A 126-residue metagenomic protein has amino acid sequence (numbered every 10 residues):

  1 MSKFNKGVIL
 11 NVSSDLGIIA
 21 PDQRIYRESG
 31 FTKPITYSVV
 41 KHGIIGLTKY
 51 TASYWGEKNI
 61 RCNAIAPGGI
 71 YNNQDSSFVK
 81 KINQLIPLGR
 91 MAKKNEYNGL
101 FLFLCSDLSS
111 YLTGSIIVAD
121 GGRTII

Functional and structural regions predicted by a protein language model:
M1, Q74, L88-M91: Methionine-biased hydrophobic packing positions in alpha-helices, especially within tandem helical repeat solenoids
K6, G56, R61, L112-G114: Short, small/polar-rich loop/turn modules that mediate ligand/substrate recognition or access, typified
L10, C62-I65, G114, A119: Hydrophobic structural elements of the Rossmann-like NAD(P)H-binding subdomain that define the short-chain
L10-E57, I70: Catalytic loop of short-chain dehydrogenase/reductase
D22-R27, E57, A64-I86, E96: A glycine/serine/threonine-rich, flexible loop-to-helix segment that serves as the NAD(P) cofactor-binding "lid"
V40, T48-K49, N98-F101, C105: Short-chain dehydrogenase/reductase
I86-Y97, L108: A conserved structural motif in NAD(P)-dependent oxidoreductases
L102, T113-I126: Short C-terminal tail/terminal secondary-structure segment of NAD(P)H-dependent dehydrogenase/reductase domains
